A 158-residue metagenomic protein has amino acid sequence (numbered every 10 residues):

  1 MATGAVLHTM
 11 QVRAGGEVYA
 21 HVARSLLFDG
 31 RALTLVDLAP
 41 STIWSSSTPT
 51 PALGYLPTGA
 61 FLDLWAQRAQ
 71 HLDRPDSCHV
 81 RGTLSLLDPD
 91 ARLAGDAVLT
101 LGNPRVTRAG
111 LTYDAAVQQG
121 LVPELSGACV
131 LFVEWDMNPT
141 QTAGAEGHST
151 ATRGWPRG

Functional and structural regions predicted by a protein language model:
A2-V22, L27-F28, T107-R157: C-terminal partner/receptor-binding element of secreted or periplasmic proteins
G4-R92: Acidic, glycine-rich low-complexity segments with interspersed aromatic residues
D37-A39, P49, L86-D90, N103-R105 (+2 more regions): A mature extracytoplasmic/lumenal domain signature
P40-S47, D90-G95, G120-S126, P139-Q141: Short, surface-exposed beta-strand/loop "edge" segments at domain boundaries and coil↔beta transitions
G82, A97-L99, L111-Y113: Hydrophobic residues positioned within well-ordered beta-strands of beta-sheet architectures
G95-R105: Short beta-strand-centered aromatic/proline hotspots
